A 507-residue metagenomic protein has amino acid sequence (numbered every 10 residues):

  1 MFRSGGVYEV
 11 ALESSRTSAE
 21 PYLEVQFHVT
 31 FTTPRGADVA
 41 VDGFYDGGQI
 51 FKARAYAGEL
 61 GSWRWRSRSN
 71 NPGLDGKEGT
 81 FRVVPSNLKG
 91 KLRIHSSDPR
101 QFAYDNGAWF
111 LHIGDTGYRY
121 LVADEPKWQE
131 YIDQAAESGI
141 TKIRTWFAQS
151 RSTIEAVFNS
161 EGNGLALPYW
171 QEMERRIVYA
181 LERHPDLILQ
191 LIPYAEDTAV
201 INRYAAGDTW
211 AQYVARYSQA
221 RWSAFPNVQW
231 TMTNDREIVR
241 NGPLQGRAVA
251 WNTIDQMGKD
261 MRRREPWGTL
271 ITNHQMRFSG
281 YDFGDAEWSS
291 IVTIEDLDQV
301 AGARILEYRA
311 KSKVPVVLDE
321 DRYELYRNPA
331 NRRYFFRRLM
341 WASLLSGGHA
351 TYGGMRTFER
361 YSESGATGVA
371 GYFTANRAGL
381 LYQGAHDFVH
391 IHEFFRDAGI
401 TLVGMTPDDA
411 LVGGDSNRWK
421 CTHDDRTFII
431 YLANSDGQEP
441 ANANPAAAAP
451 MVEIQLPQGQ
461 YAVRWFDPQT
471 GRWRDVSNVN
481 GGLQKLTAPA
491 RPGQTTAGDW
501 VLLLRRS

Functional and structural regions predicted by a protein language model:
M1-F2, T17, P21, A108 (+3 more regions): Aromatic- and carboxylate-lined catalytic core of secreted/periplasmic carbohydrate-active enzymes
M1-R35, V41, R82-P85, W419-C421: Non-catalytic, glycine-rich low-complexity segments
T33-R35, N71-G73, D467-Q469: Solvent-exposed strand-loop boundary residues in beta-sheet-rich modules
A37-P99: Extended acidic/polar, glycine-enriched regions that form or flank non-catalytic beta-rich accessory modules
V41-G47, D475-G482: Solvent-exposed serine/threonine-rich low-complexity stretches and specific carbohydrate-binding patches
K52-A55, V452, Q484-P492: Exposed aromatic-hydrophobic patches
P72, K89-K91, H95-G302: Active-site mouth of glycoside hydrolases
N234-N376, L380, A447: Extracellular glycoside hydrolase catalytic/binding regions
